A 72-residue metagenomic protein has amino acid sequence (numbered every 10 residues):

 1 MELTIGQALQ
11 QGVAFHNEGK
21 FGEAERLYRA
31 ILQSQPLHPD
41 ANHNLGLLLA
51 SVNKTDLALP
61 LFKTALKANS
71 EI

Functional and structural regions predicted by a protein language model:
E2-G6, A14-A30, A50-A68: Structural signature of tandem alpha-helical TPR/SEL1-like repeats, specifically the intra-repeat loop/turn
L47: Conserved SAM-binding loop
